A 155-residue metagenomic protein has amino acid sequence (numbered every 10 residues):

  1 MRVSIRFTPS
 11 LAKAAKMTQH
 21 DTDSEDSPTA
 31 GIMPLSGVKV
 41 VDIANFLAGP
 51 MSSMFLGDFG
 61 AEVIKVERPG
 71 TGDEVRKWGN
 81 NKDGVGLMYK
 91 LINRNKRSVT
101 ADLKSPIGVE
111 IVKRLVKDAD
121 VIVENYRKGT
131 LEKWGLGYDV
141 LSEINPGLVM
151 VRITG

Functional and structural regions predicted by a protein language model:
I5-G155: N-terminal helix-loop segment corresponding to the beta1-alpha1 unit of nucleotide/adenylate-binding folds
